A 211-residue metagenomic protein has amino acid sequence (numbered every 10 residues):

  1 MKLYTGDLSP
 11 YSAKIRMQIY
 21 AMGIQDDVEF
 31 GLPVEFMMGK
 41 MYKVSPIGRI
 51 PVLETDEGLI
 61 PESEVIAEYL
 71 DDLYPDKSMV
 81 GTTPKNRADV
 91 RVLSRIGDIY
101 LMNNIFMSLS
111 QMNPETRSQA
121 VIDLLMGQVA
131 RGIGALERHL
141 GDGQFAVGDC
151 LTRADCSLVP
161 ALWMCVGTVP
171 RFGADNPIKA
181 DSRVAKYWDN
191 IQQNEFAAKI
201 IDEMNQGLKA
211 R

Functional and structural regions predicted by a protein language model:
M1-L124, A130, E137, Q144-A146 (+1 more regions): GST-like domain detector, emphasizing the conserved glutathione-binding G-site in the N-terminal thioredoxin-like
K14, A21, V92, I96 (+3 more regions): Alpha-helical scaffold segments in carbohydrate-active enzymes
D71, P75, G141, G167 (+1 more regions): Residues at helix-coil transition
L101, I105, L109, M164 (+2 more regions): Short amphipathic alpha-helical interaction/hinge segments
R117, P170-P177: A short acidic/glycine-rich loop-to-helix N-cap element
A146-R171, A180-A185, I191, I201: GST superfamily/GST-like fold recognition
M204-R211: Acidic/histidine-enriched, glycine/proline-rich intrinsically disordered or flexible terminal extensions
